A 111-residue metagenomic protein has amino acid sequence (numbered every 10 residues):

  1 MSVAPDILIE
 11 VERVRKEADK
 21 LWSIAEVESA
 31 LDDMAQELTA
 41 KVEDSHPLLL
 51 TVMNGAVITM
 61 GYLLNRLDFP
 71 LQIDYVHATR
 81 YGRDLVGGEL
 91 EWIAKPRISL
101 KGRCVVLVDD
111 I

Functional and structural regions predicted by a protein language model:
M1-I111: PRPP-associated nucleotide enzymes
